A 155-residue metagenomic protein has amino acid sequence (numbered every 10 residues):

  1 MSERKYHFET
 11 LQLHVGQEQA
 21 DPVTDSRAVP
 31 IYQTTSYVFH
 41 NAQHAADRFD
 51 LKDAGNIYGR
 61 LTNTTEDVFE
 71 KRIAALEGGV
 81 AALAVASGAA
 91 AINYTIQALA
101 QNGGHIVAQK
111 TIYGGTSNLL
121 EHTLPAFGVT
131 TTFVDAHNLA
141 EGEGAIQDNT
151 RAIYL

Functional and structural regions predicted by a protein language model:
M1-Y32: Short conserved active-site loop signatures built around small residues
N41-A90, N118-H122: Conserved N-terminal alpha-helix of the aminotransferase class I/II PLP-enzyme fold
L76-V80, A100-G103, D148: Short helix-loop-beta connector
T95-Q97, G115-T123: Hydrophobic alpha-helical segments in the ANL/AMP-binding
A98-G115, V134-D135: Conserved PLP-anchoring active-site segment centered on the Schiff-base-forming lysine
H122-T123, F127-N138: A glycine-rich helix N-cap at a beta->alpha junction
A136-L155: Active-site phosphate-binding strand-loop segment of PLP-dependent enzymes
